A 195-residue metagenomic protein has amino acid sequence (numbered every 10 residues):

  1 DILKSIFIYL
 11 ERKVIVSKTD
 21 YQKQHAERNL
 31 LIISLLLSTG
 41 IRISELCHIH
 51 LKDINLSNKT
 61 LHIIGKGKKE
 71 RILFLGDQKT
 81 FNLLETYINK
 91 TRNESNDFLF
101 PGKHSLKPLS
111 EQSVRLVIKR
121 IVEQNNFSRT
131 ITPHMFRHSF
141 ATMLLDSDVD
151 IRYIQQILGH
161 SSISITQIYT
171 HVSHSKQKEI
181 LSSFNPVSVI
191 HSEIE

Functional and structural regions predicted by a protein language model:
D1-E195: Conserved catalytic core of the tyrosine transesterase superfamily
